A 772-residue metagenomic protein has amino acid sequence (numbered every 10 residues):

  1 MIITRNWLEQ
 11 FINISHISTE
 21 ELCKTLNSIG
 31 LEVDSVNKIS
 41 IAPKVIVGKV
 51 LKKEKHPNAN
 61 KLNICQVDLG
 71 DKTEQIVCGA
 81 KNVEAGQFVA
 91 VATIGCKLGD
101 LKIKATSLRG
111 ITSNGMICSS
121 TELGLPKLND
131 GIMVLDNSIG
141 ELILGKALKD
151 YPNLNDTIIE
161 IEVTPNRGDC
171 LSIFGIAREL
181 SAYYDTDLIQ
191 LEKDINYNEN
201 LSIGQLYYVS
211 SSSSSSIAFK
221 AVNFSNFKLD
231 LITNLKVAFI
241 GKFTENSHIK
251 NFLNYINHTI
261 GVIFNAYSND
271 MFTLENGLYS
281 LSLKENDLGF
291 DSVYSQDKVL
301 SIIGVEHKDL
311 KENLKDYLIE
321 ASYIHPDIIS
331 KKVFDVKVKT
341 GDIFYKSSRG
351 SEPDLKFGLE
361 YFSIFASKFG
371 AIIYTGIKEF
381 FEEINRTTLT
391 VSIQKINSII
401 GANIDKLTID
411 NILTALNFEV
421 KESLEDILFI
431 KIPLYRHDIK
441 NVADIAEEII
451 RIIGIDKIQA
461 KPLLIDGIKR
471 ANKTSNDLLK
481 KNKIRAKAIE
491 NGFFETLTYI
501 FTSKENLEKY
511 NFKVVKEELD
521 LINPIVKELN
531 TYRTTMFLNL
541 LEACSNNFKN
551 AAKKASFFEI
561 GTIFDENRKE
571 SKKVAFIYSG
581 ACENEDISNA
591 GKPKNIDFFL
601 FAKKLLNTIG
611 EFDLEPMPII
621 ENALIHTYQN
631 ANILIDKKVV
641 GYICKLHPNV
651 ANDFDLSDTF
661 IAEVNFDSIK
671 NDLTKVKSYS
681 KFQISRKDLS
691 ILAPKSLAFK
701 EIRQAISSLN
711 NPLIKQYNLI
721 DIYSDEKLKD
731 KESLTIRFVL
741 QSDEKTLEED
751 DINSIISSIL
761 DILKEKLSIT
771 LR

Functional and structural regions predicted by a protein language model:
M1-D444, E448-I453, P462-S475, N584 (+1 more regions): RNA/tRNA-interacting regions in translation and RNA-turnover enzymes
I2, S28, A415-F418, A590-R772: A carboxyl-terminal module marker
E32-S35, K49-K53, K102, L144-A147 (+12 more regions): Glycine-rich, charged/polar anion/phosphate-binding loops that engage phosphate groups from diverse ligands
S40-K44, Y255-H258, I427-K431, G467-T474 (+3 more regions): Beta-rich nucleic-acid/ligand-interaction surfaces
V45-I46, L51-L62, I329, A552-G591 (+1 more regions): Polyanion/phosphate-binding surface patch
K49-L51, Q66-D68, E162, E320 (+6 more regions): Residue-level recognition of well-ordered beta-strand positions that form the cores of beta-sheet-rich folds across
Q87, T93, I103-T106, T121 (+7 more regions): Class II aminoacyl-tRNA synthetase-like tRNA-binding/catalytic domains
E245, F252, L389, I393 (+4 more regions): Extended, well-folded interaction surfaces typified by the phenylalanyl-tRNA synthetase beta subunit core
